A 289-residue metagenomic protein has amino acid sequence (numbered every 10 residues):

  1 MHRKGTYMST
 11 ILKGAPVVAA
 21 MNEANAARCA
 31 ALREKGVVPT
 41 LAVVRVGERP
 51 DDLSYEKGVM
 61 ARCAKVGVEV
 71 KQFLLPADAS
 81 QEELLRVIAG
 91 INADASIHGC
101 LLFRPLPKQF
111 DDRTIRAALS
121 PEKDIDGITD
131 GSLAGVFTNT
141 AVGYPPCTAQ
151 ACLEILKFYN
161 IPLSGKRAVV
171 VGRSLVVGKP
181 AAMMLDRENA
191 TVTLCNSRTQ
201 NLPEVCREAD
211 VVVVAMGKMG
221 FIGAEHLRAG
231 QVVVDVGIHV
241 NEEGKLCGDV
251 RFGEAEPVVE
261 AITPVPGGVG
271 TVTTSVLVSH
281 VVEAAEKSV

Functional and structural regions predicted by a protein language model:
M1-Y7: Short, Lys/Arg-enriched N-terminal segments with co-localized hydrophobic residues within the first ~10-30 amino acids
Y7-V37: Positively charged, low-complexity intrinsically disordered leader regions
V46-A61, A134, G143-V232, N241 (+1 more regions): Glycine-rich phosphate/diphosphate-binding loop of Rossmann-like nucleotide-binding domains
C63-A77, V192-L194: Short beta-strand elements in bilobed, periplasmic/extracellular small-molecule ligand-binding domains
E83-A95: Short, well-structured alpha-helical segments in soluble
G99-L163: Anion-binding alpha/beta catalytic cores of soluble intermediary-metabolism enzymes, centered on
F103, A215-M216, V236: Short, well-ordered coil/turn residues at beta-beta hairpins and beta-strand->alpha-helix junctions within
I115-D124, D130-L133, G237-S288: Rossmann-fold NAD(P)-binding glycine/threonine-rich loop
